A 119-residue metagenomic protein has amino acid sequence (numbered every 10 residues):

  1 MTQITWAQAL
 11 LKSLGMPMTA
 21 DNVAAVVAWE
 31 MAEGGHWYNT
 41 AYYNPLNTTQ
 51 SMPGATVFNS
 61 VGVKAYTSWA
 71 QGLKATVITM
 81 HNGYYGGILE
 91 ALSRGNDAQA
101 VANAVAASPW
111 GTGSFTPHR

Functional and structural regions predicted by a protein language model:
M1-N59: Secreted/periplasmic proteins that engage bacterial cell-wall peptidoglycan
V57-R119: Non-catalytic cell-wall polysaccharide-engagement segments
